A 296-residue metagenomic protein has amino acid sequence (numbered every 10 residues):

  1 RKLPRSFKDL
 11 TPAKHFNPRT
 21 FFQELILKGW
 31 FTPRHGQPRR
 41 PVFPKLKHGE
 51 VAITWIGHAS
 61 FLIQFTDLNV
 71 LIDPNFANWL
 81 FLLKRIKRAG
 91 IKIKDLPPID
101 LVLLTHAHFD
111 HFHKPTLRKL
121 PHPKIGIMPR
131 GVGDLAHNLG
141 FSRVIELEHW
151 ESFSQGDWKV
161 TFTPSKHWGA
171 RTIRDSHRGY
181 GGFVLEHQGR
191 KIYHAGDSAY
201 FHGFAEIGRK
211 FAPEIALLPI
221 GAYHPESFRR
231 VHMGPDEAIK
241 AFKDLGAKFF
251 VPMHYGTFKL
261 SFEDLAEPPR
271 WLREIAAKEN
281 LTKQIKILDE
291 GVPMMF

Functional and structural regions predicted by a protein language model:
R1-L80, K84-D95, H187-H194, E214-G221 (+2 more regions): Metallo-beta-lactamase
D9, L101, I125-L135, A199-E290: Cap/insert and terminal regions of metallo-dependent hydrolase folds
L10-A13, L82-M128, R143, K210-L217: Active-site metal-binding motif and surrounding structural segment of the metallo-beta-lactamase
K28-H48, M128-R190, R270-F296: Metallo-beta-lactamase
I63, D73, H106, H113 (+5 more regions): Divalent metal-coordination and catalytic microenvironments
P74-F76, A107, S165-K166, G196-S198 (+2 more regions): Active-site metal-binding loops of divalent metal-dependent hydrolases
L80, F112, A136, A170 (+2 more regions): Glycine/Thr-rich phosphate-binding loops of Rossmann-like dinucleotide-binding domains
G90-P97, S152-D157, T161, R174 (+1 more regions): Short amphipathic alpha-helix with an adjacent loop that forms part of the alpha/beta core around
